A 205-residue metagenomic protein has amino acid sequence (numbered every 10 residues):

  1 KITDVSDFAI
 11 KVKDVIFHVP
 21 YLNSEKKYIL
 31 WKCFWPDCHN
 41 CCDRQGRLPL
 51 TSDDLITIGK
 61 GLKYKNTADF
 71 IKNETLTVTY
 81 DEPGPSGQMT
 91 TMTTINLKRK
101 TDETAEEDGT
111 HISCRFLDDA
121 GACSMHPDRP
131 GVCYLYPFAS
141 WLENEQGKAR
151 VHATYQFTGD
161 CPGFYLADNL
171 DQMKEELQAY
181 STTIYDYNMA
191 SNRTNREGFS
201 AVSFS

Functional and structural regions predicted by a protein language model:
K1-S205: Short loop/turn segments that flank or connect secondary-structure elements
